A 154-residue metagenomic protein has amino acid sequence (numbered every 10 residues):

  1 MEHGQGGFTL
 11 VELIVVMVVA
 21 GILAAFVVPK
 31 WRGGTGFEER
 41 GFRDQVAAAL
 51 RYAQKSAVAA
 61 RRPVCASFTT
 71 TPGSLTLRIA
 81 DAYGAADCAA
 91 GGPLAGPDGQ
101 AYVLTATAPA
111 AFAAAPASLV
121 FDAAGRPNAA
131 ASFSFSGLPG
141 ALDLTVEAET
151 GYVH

Functional and structural regions predicted by a protein language model:
E2-I14, I22-D44, A48-R51, K55 (+2 more regions): N-terminal helix-rich module
